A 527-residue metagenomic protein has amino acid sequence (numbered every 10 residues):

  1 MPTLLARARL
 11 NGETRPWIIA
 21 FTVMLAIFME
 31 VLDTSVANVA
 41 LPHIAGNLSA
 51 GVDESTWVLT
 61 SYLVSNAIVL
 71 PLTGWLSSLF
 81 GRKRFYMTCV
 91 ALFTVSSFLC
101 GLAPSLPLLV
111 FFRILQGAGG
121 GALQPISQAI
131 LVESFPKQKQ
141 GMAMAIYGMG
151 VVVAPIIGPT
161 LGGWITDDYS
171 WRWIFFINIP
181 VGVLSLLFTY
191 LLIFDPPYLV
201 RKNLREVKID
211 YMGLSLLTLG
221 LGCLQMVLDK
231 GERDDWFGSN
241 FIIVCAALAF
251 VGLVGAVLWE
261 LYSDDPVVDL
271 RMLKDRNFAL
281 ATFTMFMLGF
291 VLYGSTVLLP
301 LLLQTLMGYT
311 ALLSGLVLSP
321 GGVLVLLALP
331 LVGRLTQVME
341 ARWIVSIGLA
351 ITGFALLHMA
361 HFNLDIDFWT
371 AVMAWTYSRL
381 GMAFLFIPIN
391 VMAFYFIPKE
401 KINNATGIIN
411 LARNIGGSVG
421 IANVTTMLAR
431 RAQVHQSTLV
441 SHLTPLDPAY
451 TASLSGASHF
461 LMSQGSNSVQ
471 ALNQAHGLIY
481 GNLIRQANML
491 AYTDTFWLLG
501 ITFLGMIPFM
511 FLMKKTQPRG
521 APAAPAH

Functional and structural regions predicted by a protein language model:
P2-L5, R9, E54, N414-K515 (+1 more regions): Hydrophobic transmembrane architecture of multi-pass small-molecule transporters
T14-W75, Y86-C89, P107-V110, S170 (+8 more regions): Transmembrane core module of solute transporters
G46, F93-G101, Q116, T189 (+3 more regions): MFS-fold secondary transporters
L70-L214: Helix-loop-helix hairpins in multi-pass membrane proteins, especially solute transporters
I146-G150, T284, I408-A412: Hydrophobic alpha-helical segments of secondary membrane carriers
A154-P159, S295, A371-G456: Small-residue-rich alpha-helical segments with characteristic i,i+4
